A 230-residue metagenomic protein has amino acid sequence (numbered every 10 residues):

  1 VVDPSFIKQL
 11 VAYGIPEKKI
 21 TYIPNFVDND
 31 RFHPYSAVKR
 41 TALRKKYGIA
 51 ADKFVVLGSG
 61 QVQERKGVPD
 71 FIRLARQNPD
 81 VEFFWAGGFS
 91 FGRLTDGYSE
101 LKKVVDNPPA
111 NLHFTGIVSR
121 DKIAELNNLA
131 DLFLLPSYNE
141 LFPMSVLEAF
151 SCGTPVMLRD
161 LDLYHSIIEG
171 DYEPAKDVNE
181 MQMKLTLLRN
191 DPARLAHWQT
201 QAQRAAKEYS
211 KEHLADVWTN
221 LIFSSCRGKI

Functional and structural regions predicted by a protein language model:
S5, F26: Carbohydrate-associated surface elements
A50-K66, I72-R76, F84-A86: Conserved donor-binding/catalytic core segment of Leloir-type glycosyltransferases
S59, E82-S99, G116: Glycosyltransferase donor-sugar binding loop
G97-V118: Nucleotide-activated donor-binding/catalytic signature segment of Leloir-type glycosyltransferases, i.e., the conserved
I117, E125-A130: Short alpha-helical donor nucleotide-sugar binding micro-motif in glycosyltransferases
Y138: Aromatic "clamp/platform" in nucleotide-sugar-dependent glycosyltransferases that forms part of the donor/acceptor
S151, P155-L158: Short hydrophobic beta-strand element within catalytic cores of glycosyltransferases and related nucleotide-activated
H165-L187: Change "using UDP/GDP/dTDP sugars" to "using nucleotide sugars
